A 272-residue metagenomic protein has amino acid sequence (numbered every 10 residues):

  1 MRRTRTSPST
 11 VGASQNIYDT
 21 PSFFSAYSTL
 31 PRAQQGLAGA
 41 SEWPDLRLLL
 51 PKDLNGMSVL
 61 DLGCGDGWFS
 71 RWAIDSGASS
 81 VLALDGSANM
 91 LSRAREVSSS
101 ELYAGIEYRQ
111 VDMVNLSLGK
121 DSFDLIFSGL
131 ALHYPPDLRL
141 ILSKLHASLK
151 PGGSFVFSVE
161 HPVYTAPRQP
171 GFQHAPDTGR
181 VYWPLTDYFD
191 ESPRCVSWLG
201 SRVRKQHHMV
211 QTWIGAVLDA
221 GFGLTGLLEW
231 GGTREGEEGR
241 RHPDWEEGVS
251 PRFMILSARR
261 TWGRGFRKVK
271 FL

Functional and structural regions predicted by a protein language model:
R2-L54, W68-W72, M90-R93: Conserved class I S-adenosyl-L-methionine
L60-L62, D66-N115: Class I SAM-dependent methyltransferase SAM/SAH-binding core
V114-I126: A short acidic, Gly/Pro-enriched loop at the edge of an enzyme's catalytic core that lines a small-molecule cofactor
L125-R139: A short SAM/SAH-binding and catalytic strip from SAM-dependent methyltransferases
R139-S154: A short glycine-rich, Lys/Arg-flanked "PGG" loop and its adjoining helix->strand segment in the class I
S154-S192: Conserved class I S-adenosyl-L-methionine
V159, V163-P170, S197-Q211: Acceptor-substrate binding/catalytic loop of class I
P193, K205-L227: Short alpha-helix
